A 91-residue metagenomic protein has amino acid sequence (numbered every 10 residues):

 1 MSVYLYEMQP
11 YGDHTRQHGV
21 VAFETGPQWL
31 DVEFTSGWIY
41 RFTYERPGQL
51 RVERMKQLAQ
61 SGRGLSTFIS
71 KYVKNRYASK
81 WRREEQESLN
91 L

Functional and structural regions predicted by a protein language model:
V3-L91: A charge-rich, low-complexity, intrinsically flexible signal that marks solvent-exposed coils, linkers, repeats
